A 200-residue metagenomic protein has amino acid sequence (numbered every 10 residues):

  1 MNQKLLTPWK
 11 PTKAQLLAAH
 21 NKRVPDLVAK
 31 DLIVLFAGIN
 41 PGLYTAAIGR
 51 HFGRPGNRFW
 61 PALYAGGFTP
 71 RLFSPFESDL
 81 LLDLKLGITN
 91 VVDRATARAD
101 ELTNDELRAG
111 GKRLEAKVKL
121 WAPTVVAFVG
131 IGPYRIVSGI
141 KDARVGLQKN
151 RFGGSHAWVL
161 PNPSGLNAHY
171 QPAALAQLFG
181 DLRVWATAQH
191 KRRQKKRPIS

Functional and structural regions predicted by a protein language model:
M1-P25, A29-K30, P55, R98-L114 (+1 more regions): C-terminal capping/extension of enzyme domains
R23-A29, L72-L81, K117: Short amphipathic alpha-helices and their capping/turn segments at secondary-structure boundaries
V28, I33-I39: Short, hydrophobic/glycine-enriched beta-strand segments
L35-A37, V129, L160: Short hydrophobic segments within beta-strands
N40-Y44, D93-T96, G132-Y134, S164-L166: Short, solvent-exposed loop/turn segments at secondary-structure junctions
T45-D105: Short, surface-exposed acidic-centric catalytic microdomains
T45-I48, R135-G139, H169-Y170: Short glycine-/acidic-enriched loop or helix-start segments at secondary-structure transitions that form or flank
D83, G87-I140: Internal catalytic-core helix/loop-beta-alpha segment that presents or stabilizes conserved functional determinants
